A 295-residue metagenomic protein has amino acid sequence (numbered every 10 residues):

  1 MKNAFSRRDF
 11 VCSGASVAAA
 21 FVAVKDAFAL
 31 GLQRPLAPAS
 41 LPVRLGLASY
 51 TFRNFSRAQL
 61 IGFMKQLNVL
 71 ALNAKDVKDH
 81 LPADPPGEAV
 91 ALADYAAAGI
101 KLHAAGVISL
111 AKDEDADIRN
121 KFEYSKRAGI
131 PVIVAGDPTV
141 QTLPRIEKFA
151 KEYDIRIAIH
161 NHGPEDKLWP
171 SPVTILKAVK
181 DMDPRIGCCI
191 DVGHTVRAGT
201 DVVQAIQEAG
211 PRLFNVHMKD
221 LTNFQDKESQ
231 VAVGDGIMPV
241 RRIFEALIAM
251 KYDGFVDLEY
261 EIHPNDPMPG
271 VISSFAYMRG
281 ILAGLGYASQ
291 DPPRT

Functional and structural regions predicted by a protein language model:
K2-R44, N54-K65, W169-P172, L176-I190 (+1 more regions): Histidine-acidic metal/acid-base catalytic patches
G14-A15, A19-F21, A37, Q59 (+6 more regions): Active-site acidic/histidine proton-transfer and metal-coordination neighborhood in alpha/beta enzyme cores
V43-A48, L72-A74, L102-V107, I133-A135 (+4 more regions): Hydrophobic faces of well-ordered beta-strands that scaffold small-molecule active sites in alpha/beta enzyme cores
A48-F52, K75-D79, V107-L110, P138 (+4 more regions): Active-site beta-loop-alpha junctions enriched in small/polar residues
R53, D84-P85, E114-D115, T139 (+2 more regions): A conditional alpha-helix N-cap/helix-loop micro-motif detector
N73-V90: Glycine-rich, proline-tolerant flexible connector loops at the mouths of alpha/beta enzymes
L81, T142, Q225: Short glycine-rich, flexible loops that bind phosphorylated cofactors or substrates
